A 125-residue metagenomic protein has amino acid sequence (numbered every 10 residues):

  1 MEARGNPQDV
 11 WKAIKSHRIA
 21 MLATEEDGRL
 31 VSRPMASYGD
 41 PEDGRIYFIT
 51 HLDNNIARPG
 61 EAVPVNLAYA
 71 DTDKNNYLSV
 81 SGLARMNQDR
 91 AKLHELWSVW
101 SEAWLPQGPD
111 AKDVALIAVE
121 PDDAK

Functional and structural regions predicted by a protein language model:
M1-A3, I14-I19, G28, N75: Polybasic/polar functional segments that serve as interface/processing modules
M1-E2, V80-K125: Charged, gly/pro-rich active-site loop segments
K12-E26, P64-Y69: A short, Trp-centered hydrophobic/proline-enriched beta-strand micro-motif
M21, R45-Y47, K125: General beta-strand recognition
E25-D27, H51-D53, A70-T72, V80-R85: Histidine- and/or cysteine-centered catalytic micro-motif in compact active-site loops
D27, K74, P121-K125: Short acidic/polar capping segments at secondary-structure boundaries
R33-A36: Conserved beta-strand in the GNAT
Y38-N75: A short mixed-secondary-structure module that forms the rim of ligand-binding clefts
